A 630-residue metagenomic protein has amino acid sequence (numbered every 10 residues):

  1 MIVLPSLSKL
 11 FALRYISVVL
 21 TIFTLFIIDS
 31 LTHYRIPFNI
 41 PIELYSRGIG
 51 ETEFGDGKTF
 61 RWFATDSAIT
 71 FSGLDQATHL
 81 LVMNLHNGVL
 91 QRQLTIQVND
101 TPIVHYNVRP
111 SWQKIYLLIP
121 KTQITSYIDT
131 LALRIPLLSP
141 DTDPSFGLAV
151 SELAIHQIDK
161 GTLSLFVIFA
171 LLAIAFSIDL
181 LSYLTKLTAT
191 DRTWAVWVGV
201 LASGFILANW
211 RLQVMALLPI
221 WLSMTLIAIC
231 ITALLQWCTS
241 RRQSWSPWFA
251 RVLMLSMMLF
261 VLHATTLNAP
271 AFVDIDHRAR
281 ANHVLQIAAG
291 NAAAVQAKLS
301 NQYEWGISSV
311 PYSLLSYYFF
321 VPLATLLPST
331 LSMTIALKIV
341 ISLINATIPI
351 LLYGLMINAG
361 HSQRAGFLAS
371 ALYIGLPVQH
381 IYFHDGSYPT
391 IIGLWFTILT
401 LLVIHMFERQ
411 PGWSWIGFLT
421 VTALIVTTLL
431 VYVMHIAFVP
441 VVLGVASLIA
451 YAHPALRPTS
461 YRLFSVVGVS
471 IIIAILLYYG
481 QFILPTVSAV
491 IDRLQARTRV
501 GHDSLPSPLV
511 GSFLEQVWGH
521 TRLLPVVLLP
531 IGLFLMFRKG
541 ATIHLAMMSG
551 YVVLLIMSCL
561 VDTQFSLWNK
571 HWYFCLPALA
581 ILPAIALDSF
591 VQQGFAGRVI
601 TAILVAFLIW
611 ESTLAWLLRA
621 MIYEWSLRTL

Functional and structural regions predicted by a protein language model:
M1-T21, A250-L255, F464-I472, D588-R619: Signature aromatic-anchored transmembrane alpha helix within multi-pass, membrane-resident enzymes that catalyze glycan
I174-L187, W237, A446-P454, R522-T542 (+1 more regions): Hydrophobic, aromatic-rich transmembrane alpha-helices and their immediate juxtamembrane boundary segments
T190-L207, M254-L255, V442, L463-V467 (+4 more regions): Transmembrane alpha-helix segments characteristic of polytopic inner-membrane glycan-assembly/cell-envelope
L217-I229, R278-A281, T390, A437-F438 (+1 more regions): Hydrophobic/aromatic-rich transmembrane helices and adjacent perimembrane loops
M257-G360, R364-I398, F574, W625-R628: Active-site lumenal/periplasmic loops and adjacent helix-entry segments of GT-C-fold, multi-pass membrane
R364, Q410-W415, H453-S465, P530-V552 (+2 more regions): Membrane-interface helix-loop-helix junctions at transmembrane boundaries of multi-pass membrane enzymes, predominantly
V403-R409, F438-V469: Perimembrane helix-loop-helix junctions
W415-V433, I556: Membrane-interface alpha helices of multi-pass inner-membrane proteins
